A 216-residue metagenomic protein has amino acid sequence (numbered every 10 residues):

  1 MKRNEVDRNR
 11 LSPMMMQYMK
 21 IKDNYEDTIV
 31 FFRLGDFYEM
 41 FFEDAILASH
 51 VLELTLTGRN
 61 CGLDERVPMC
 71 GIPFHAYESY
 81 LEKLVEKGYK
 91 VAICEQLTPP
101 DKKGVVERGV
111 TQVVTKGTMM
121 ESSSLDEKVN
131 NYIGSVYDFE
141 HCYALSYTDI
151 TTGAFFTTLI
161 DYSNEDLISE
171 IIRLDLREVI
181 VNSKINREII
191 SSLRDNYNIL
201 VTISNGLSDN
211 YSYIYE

Functional and structural regions predicted by a protein language model:
M1-E216: Basic, polar low-complexity surface loops/patches
